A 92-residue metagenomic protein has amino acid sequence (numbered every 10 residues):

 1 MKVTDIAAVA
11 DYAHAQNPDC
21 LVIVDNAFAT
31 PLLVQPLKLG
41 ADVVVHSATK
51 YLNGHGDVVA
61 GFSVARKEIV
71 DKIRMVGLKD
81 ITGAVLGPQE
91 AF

Functional and structural regions predicted by a protein language model:
M1-F92: Conserved PLP-enzyme active-site core in the AAT-like
